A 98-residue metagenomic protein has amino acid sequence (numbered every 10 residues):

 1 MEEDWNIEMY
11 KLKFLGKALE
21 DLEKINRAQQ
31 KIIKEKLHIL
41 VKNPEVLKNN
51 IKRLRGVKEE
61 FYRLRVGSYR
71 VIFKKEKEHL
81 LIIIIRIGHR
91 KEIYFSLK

Functional and structural regions predicted by a protein language model:
M1-M9, G16, E20, V66-Y69 (+1 more regions): Enriched for short, Lys/Arg-rich terminal
N6-E8, E23, A28, E45 (+2 more regions): Intrinsic disorder/low-complexity detector
L12, K36, I51, H79-L80: Generic preference for hydrophobic/aromatic residues in regular secondary structure cores
F14-V46: N-terminal first-folded block
A28, E35-K36, N49, L54 (+3 more regions): Compositionally biased, intrinsically disordered low-complexity segments
H38-L64: A short, surface-exposed loop/turn module that caps and links secondary-structure elements
